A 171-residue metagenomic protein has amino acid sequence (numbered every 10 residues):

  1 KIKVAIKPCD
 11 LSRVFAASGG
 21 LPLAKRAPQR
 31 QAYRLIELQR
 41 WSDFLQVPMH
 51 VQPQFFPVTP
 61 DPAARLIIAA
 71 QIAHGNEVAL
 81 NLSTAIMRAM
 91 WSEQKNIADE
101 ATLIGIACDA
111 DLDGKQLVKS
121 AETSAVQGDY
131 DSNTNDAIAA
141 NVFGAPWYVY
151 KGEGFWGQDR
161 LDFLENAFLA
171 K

Functional and structural regions predicted by a protein language model:
K1-K7, I72, N81, A85-K171: C-terminal cap of thioredoxin/glutaredoxin-like
K1-M90: Structural alpha/beta surface segment adjacent to cysteine/selenocysteine redox centers across thiol/disulfide enzymes
